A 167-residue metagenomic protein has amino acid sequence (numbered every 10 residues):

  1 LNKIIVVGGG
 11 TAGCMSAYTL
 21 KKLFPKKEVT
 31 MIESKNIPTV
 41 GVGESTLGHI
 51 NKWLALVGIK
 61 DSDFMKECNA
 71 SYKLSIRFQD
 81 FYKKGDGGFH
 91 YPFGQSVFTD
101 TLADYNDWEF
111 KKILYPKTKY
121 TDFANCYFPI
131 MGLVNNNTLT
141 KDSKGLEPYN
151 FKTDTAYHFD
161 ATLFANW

Functional and structural regions predicted by a protein language model:
L1-G10, T30: Beta1/beta-strand and adjacent pyrophosphate-binding region of the FAD-binding site in flavoprotein oxidoreductases
G9, G43, Y157-A161: Aromatic-acidic/polar surface patches that form glycan- and anion
G13-C14: N-terminal Rossmann-fold NAD(P) dinucleotide-binding loop
K21-V42: Glycine-rich FAD pyrophosphate-binding loop
V29-S34, K144-T153: A short, surface-exposed helix-loop junction/capping segment
S45-N136: Dinucleotide-binding Rossmann-like beta1-alpha1 core, especially the glycine-rich loop that anchors the ADP
F151-W167: Short beta-strand to alpha-helix junction loop
